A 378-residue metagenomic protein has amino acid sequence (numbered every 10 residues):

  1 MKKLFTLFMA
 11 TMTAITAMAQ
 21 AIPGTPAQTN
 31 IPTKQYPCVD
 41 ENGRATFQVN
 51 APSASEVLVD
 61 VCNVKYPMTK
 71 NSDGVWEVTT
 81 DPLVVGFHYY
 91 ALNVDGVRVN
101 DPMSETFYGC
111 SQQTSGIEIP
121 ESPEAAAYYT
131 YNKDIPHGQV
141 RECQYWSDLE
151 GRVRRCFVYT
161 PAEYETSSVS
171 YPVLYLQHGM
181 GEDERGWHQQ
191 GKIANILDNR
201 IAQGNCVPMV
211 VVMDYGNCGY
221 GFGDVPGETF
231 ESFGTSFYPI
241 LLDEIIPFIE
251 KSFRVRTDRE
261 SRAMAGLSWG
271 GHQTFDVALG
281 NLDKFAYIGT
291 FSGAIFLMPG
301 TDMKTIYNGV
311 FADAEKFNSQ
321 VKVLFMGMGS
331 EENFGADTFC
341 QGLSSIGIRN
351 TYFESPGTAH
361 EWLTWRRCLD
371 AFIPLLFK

Functional and structural regions predicted by a protein language model:
M1-A21: Bacterial Sec-dependent N-terminal signal peptides
Q20-Q28, T33, V39-K65, K70-K378: Non-catalytic cap/lid and distal C-terminal segments of serine-dependent acyl enzymes
